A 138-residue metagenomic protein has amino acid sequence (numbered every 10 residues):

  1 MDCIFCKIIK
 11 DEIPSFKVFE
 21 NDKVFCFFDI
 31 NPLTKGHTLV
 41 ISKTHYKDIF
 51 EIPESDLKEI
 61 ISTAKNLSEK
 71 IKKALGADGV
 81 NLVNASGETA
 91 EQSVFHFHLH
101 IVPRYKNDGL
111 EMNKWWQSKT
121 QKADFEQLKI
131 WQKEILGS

Functional and structural regions predicted by a protein language model:
M1-S138: HIT superfamily nucleotide-processing domains
